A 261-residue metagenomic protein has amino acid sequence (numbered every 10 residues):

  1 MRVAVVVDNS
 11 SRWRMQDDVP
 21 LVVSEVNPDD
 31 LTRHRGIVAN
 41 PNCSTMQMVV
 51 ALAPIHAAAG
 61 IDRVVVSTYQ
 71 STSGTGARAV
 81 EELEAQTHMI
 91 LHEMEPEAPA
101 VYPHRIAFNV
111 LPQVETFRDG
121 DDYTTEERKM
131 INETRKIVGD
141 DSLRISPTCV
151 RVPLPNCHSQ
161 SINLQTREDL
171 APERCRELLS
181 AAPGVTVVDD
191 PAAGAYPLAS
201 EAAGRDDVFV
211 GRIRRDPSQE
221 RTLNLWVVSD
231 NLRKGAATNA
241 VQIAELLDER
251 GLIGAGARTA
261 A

Functional and structural regions predicted by a protein language model:
M1-H104, S142-R144, E177, V208-F209 (+4 more regions): N-terminal Rossmann-like NAD(P) cofactor-binding subdomain of oxidoreductases, focused on the glycine-rich
C43, V114-T116, N231: Residue-level signal for short, function-critical loop segments
Q47, A171, G235-A236: Secondary-structure boundary/capping motif
R63-T68, T72-N224: C-terminal substrate-binding/catalytic lobe of Rossmann-fold NAD(P)-dependent oxidoreductases
V150-P153, S229-K234: Glycine-rich phosphate/pyrophosphate-binding beta-alpha loops
R233-V241: Short glycine/proline-enriched turn or capping motifs at secondary-structure junctions
